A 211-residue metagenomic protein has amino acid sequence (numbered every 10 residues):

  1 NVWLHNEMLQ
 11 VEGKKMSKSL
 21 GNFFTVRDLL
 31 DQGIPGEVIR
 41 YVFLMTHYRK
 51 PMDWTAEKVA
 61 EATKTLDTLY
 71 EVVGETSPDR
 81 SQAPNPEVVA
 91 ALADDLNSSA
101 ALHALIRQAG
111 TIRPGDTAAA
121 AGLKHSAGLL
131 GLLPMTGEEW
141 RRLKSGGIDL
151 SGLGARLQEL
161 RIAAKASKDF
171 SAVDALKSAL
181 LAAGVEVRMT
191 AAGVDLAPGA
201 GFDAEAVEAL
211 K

Functional and structural regions predicted by a protein language model:
N1-H5, G13: Second-shell residues forming the walls of enzyme active-site clefts
N6-E7, M45: Residues immediately flanking
K15-S17, G21-K211: Structural preference for alpha-helix termini/caps and helix-kink/transition segments
